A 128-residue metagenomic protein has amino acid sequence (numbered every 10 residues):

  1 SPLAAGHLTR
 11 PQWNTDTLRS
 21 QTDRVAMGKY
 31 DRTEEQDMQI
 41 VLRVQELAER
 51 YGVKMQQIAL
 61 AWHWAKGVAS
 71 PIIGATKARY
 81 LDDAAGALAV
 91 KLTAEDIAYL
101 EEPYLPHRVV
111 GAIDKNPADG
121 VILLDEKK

Functional and structural regions predicted by a protein language model:
S1, P71-G74: Hydrophobic faces of well-ordered beta-strands that scaffold small-molecule active sites in alpha/beta enzyme cores
S1-R19, K54: Aromatic-lined glycan-binding groove of carbohydrate-active enzymes
H7, Y80-D83: Phosphate- and divalent-cation-binding pockets in alpha/beta enzyme and binding domains that engage nucleotide-derived
D16-R50, K66, D82-K128: Terminal-tail/helix-coil boundary detector
M55, V68: Active-site lining segments that contact anionic ligands and/or coordinate catalytic metals
I58: Glycine/threonine-rich phosphate-binding loop and adjacent beta-strand/alpha-helix elements that clamp
